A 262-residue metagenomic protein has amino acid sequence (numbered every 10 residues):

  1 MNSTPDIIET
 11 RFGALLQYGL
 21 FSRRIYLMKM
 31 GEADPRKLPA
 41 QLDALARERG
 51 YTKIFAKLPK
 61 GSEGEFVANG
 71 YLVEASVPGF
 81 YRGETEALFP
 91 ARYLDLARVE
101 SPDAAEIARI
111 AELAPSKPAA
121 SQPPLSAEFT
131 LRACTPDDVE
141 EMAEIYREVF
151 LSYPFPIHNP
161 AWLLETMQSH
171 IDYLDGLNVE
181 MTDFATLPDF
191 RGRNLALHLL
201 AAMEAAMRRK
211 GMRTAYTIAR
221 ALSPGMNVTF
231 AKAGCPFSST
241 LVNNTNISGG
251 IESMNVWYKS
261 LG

Functional and structural regions predicted by a protein language model:
M1-R49, F55, E63-G64, E84 (+1 more regions): N-terminal charged segments
I7-R23, E144-P188: A conserved beta-strand-loop-helix scaffold within acyl/acetyltransferase catalytic domains
R23-P35, F184-G192, R220: A short, internal acetyl-CoA/4′-phosphopantetheine-binding micro-motif in the GNAT/acyltransferase core
A33-A44, T186, G192-R209, K232: Conserved acetyl-CoA-binding loop-helix of GNAT-fold acetyltransferases
A46-L58, M207-A219: Conserved GNAT acetyl-CoA-binding A-motif
K57, L72-L88, Y216-I218, P236-S253: Conserved catalytic-core motifs of GNAT/GCN5-like acyltransferases
A105-A133: Short, cationic low-complexity segments
E128-E144, F155: A short beta-loop-alpha structural element at the N-terminal edge of CoA-dependent acyl/N-acetyltransferase catalytic
